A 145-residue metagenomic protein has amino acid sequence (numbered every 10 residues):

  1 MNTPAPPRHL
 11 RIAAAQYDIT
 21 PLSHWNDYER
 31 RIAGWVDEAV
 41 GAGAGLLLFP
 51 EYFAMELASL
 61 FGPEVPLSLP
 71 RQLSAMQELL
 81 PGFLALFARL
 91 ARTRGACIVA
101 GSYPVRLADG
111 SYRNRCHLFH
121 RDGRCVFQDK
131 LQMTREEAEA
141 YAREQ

Functional and structural regions predicted by a protein language model:
M1-P4, R30-L47: Short amphipathic alpha-helices and their capping/turn segments at secondary-structure boundaries
H9-P21, R115, F127-D129: Active-site-proximal beta-strand elements of phosphoester/diester hydrolases
I12, A39-V65, A91, I98-V99: Active-site beta-strand/loop signature of hydrolases that rely on acidic residues for catalysis
Q16-D37: N-terminal phosphate-binding loop and adjacent alpha-helix
L69-A85: A short acidic, glycine-rich active-site loop that binds or catalyzes chemistry on phosphate/adenosine moieties
G82-I98: A structural motif corresponding to the C-terminal end of an alpha-helix and its immediate exit/capping segment
R89, L107-Q145: Active-site catalytic loop in hydrolytic enzyme cores
G101-V105: Short beta-strand-to-loop element that shapes/binds the nucleotide-sugar donor at the catalytic cleft/hinge
